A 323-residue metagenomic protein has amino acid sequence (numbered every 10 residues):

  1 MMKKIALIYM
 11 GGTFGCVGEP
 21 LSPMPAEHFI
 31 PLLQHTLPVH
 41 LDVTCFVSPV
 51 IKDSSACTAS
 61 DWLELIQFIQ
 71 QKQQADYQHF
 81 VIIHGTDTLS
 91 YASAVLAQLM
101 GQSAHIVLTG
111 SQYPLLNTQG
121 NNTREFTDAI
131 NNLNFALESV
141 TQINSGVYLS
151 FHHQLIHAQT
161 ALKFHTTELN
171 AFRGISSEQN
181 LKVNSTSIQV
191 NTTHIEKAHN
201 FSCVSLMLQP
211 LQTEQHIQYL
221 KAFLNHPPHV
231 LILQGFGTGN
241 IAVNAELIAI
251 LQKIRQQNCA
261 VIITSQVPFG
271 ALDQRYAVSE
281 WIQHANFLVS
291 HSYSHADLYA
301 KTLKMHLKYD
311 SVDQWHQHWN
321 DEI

Functional and structural regions predicted by a protein language model:
M2-H216, K221-I323: Active-site histidine-anchored catalytic micro-motif
